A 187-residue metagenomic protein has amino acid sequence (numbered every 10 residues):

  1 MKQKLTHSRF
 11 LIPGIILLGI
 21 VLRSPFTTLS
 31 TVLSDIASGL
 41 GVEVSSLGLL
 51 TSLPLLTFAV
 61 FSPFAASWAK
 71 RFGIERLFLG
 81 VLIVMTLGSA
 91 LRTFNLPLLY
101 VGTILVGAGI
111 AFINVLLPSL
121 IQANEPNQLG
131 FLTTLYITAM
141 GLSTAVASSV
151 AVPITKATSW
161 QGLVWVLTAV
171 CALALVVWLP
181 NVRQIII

Functional and structural regions predicted by a protein language model:
F10-V44, S62-A65: Extracytoplasmic
T27, L55-P63, T144-A145: Residue-level signature of mid-helix packing/kink "hotspots" within the transmembrane helices of 12-pass Major
L49-F58, M140: Transmembrane alpha-helical segments of major facilitator superfamily
V60-L96: Conserved MFS/SLC helix-loop-helix module at the cytosolic interface between two early adjacent transmembrane helices
P97-L105: Paired small-residue
I104-T138: Cytoplasmic helix-loop-helix junction between adjacent transmembrane helices in 12-TM secondary transporters
L135-R183: Helix-loop-helix hairpin linking two adjacent transmembrane segments in secondary transporters
